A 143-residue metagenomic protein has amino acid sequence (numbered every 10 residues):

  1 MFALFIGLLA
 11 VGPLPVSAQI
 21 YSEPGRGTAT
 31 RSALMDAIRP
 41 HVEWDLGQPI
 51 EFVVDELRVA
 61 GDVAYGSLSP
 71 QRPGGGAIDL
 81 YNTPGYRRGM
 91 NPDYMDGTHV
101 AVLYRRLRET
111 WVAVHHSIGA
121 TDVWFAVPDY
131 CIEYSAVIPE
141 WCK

Functional and structural regions predicted by a protein language model:
M1-G12: Bacterial N-terminal signal peptides
L14-A18: Sec/Tat signal peptide C-region and signal peptidase I cleavage site
Y21-P49: Short, non-transmembrane alpha-helical segments in secretory-pathway proteins
H41-D45, R72, T110: Structured segments of extracytoplasmic/periplasmic soluble domains in secreted or envelope-associated proteins
P49-H99, Y104-R106: Mature extracytoplasmic domains of secretory-pathway proteins
H99-I132: Short beta-strand edge/turn micro-motifs at domain boundaries
S135-K143: Short, low-complexity, Pro/Ser/Thr/Gly-rich segments in the mature regions of secreted, periplasmic
